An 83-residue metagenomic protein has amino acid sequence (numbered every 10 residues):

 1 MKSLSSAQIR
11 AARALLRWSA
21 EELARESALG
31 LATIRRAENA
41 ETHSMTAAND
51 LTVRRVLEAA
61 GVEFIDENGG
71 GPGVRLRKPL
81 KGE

Functional and structural regions predicted by a protein language model:
M1-S5: A detector for short, charged/polar N-terminal pre-domain segments
I9-E22, G82: Short basic helix-loop element that most often maps to the first helix and adjoining turn of HTH DNA-binding modules
A12, E26, A37: Residues in the recognition helix of alpha-helical DNA-binding motifs
E22, T33, T52: Residues in the helix-turn-helix
L29-M45: Recognition helix of helix-turn-helix/homeodomain-like DNA-binding domains that insert into the DNA major groove
A47-I65: DNA major-groove recognition helix of helix-turn-helix/homeodomain DNA-binding modules
V62-E83: Helix-turn-helix/homeodomain-like alpha-helical modules used for DNA recognition and transcription-factor dimerization
